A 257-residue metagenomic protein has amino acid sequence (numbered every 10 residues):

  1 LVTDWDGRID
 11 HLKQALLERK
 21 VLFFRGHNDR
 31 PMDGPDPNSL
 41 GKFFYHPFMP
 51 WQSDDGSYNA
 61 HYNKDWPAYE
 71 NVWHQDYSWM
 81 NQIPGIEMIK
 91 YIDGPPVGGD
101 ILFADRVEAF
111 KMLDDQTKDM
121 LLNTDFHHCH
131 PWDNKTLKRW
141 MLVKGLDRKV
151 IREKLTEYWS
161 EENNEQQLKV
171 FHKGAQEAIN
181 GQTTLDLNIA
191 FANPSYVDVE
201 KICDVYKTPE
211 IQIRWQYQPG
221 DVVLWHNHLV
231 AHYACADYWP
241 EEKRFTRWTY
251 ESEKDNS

Functional and structural regions predicted by a protein language model:
L1-V222, H228-S257: Non-heme Fe(II) oxygenase catalytic core, chiefly the N-lobe of the double-stranded beta-helix
